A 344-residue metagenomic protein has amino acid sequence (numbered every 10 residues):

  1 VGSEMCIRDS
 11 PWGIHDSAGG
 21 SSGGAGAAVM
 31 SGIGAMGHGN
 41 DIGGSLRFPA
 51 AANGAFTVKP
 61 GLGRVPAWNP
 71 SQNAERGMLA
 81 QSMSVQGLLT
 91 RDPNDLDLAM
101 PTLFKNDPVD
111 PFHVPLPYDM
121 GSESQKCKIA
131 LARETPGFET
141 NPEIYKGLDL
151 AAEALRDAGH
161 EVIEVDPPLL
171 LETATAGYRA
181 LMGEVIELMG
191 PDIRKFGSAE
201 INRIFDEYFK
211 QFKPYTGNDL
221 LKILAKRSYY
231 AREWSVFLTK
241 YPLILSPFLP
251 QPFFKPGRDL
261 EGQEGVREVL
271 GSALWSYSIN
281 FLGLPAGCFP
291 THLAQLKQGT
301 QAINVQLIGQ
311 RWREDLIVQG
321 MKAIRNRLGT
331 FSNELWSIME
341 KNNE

Functional and structural regions predicted by a protein language model:
S3-E4, R8-M100, N280-H292, Q301-N304: Short glycine/serine-rich loop segments
A35, P242-I244: Conserved acidic residues
K59-L150, L169, L328-E344: A short helix-breaking turn/cap at a secondary-structure junction
L88, L296, Q301-R311, I317-M321 (+1 more regions): Short, well-ordered beta-strand elements
E123-A132, A180-S235, P247-F248, P285-N304: Short helix-loop capping/hinge segments that flank enzyme active sites or metal/cofactor-binding pockets
P142-D166, M189-A199, L220-Y241, V269-L270: Acyltransferase
A176, L221-K222, F253-A273: Short, surface-exposed loop/helix-turn segments at secondary-structure junctions that function as lids/hinges flanking
E233-V236, V266-P290: Small-aliphatic-rich amphipathic alpha-helix that forms the alpha element of a beta-alpha
